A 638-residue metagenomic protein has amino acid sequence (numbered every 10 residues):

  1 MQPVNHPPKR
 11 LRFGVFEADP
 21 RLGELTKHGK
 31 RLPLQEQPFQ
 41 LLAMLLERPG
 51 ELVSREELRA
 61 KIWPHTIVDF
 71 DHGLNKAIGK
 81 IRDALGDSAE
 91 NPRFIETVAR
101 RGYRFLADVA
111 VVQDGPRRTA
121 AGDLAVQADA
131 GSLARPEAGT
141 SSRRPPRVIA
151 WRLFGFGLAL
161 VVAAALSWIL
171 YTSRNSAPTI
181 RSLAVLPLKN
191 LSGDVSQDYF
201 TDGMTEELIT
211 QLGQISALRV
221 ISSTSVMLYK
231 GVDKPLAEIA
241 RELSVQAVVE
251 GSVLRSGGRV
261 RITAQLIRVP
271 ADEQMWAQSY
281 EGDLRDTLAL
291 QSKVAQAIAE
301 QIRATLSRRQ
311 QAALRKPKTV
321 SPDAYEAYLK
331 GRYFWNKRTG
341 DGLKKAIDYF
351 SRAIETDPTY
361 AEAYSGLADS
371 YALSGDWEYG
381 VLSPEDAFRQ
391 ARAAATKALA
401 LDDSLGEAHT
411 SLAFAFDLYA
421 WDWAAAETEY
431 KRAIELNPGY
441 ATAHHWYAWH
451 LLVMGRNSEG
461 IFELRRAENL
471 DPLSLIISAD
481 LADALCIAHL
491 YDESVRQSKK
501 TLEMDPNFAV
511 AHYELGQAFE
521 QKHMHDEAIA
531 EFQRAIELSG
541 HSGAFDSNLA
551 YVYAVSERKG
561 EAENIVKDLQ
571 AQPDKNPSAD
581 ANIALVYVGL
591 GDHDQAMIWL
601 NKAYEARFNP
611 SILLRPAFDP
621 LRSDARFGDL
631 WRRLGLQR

Functional and structural regions predicted by a protein language model:
Q2-R12, P33, M44-E51, T66-Q127: DNA-binding patch around the recognition helix
K9-R10, D19, E24-T26, K30-P33 (+8 more regions): Acidic, proline/glycine-rich low-complexity intrinsically disordered segments
A110-V148, R174-T179: Intrinsically disordered, low-complexity linkers and terminal tails enriched in Pro/Gly and often acidic or mixed-charge
E537, A554, N601-A606, G635: TPR/TPR-like (Sel1-like) alpha-helical repeat modules
G543-N548, P577-V588, S611-I612: Amphipathic alpha-helical protein-interaction segments enriched in hydrophobic
A550, A584, A596, L621 (+1 more regions): Hydrophobic, well-ordered secondary-structure elements that form the walls of internal hydrophobic environments
Y587, D592-A617: C-terminal structured "cap/appendage" subdomains that terminate the fold
I612-R638: Terminal, low-structured helical/coil segments at or just beyond the last alpha-helical repeat
